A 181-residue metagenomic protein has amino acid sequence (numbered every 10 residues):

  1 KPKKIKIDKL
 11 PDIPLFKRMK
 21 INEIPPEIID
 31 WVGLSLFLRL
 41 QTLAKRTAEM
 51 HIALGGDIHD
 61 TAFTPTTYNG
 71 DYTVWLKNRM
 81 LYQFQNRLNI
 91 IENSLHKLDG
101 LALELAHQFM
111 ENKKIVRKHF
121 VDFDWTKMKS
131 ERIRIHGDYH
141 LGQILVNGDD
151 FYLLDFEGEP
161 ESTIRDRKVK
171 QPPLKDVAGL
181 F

Functional and structural regions predicted by a protein language model:
K1-H136, N147-D150, P160-K170, L174: ATP-dependent phospho-/nucleotidyl transfer catalytic cores
L174, A178-F181: Conserved DΦG-like aromatic-glycine position at the start of the activation segment in protein kinase catalytic domains
